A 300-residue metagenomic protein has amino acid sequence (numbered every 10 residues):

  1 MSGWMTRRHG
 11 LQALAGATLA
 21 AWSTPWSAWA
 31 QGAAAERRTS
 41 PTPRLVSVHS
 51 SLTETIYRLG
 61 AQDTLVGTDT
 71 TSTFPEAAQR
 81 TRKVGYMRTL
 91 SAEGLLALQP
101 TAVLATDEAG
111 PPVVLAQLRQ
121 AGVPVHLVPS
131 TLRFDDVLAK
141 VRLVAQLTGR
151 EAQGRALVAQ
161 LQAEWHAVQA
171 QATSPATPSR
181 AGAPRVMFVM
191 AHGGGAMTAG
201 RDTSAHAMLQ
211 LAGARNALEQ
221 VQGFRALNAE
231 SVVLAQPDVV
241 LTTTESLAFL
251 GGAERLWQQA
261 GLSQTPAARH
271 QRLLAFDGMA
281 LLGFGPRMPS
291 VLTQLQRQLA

Functional and structural regions predicted by a protein language model:
S2-W4, H9-A30: N-terminal export signals
P25-L45: C-terminal segment of N-terminal export signals and the immediately downstream linker at the start of the mature
R38-R44, V113-M197, A214-Q220, V239 (+1 more regions): Extracytoplasmic substrate-binding proteins
R44-L98, A102-V114, A253, L262: A short, structured surface patch at a secondary-structure boundary
H49, D107-E108, S130, V221 (+2 more regions): Short secondary-structure boundary segments
A92-Q99, N228-Q236: Short helices/loops that flank or line small-molecule/ion binding pockets
A109-Q120, L241-W257: A ligand-binding cleft/hinge motif common to bilobed small-molecule-binding domains
A199-R225, T244: His/Asp/Glu-enriched short active-site or ligand-binding loop at hydrolase and phosphoryl-transfer sites
